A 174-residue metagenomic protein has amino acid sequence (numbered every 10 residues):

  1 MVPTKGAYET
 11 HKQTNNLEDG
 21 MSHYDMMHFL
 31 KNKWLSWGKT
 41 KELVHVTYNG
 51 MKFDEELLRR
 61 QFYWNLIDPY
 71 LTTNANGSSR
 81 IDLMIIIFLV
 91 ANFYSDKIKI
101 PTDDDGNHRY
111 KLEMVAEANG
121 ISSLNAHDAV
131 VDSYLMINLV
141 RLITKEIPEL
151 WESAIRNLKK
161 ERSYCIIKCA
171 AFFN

Functional and structural regions predicted by a protein language model:
M1-I67, E113-M114, N119: Conserved non-catalytic scaffold segment of RNase H-like nuclease domains
N15-L17, P69-T73, S123-D128: Short, surface-exposed acidic
N32-K39, Y63-I67, I86-D96, I121 (+1 more regions): Alpha-helix capping at helix-to-loop junctions
V44-M51, E56, Y94-E161: Acidic, Mg2+-coordinating catalytic module of metal-dependent nucleases/exonucleases that use a two-metal-ion mechanism
N74-P101: Short alpha-helix plus adjacent loop in nuclease-associated cores
R156-N174: Acidic catalytic cores of enzymes that act on phosphate-bearing nucleotides/polynucleotides
